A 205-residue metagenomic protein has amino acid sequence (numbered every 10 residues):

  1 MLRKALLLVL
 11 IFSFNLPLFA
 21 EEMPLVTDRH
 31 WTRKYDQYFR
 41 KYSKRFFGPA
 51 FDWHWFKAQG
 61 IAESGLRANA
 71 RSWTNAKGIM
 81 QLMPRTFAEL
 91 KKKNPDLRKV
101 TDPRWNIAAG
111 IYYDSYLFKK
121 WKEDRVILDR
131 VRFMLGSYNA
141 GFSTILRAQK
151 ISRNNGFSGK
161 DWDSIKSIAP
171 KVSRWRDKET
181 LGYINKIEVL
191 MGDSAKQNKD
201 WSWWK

Functional and structural regions predicted by a protein language model:
L2, A20-K34, R85-Y112, Y116-K205: Non-catalytic cell-wall polysaccharide-engagement segments
L2-A5, V9, S13-F47, A68: N-terminal export signals and maturation junctions of secreted/periplasmic proteins
S43-W53, E123, I127: Short, charged helix-capping/linker segments at alpha-helix termini
A50-H54, T74, E179: A generic fold-level signal
A50-R67, G110-I111, M134-N139, I187: Short, functionally critical alpha-helical segments immediately adjacent to catalytic or ligand/cofactor-binding
I61-I79, M83-T86, G141, I187 (+1 more regions): Cell-wall polysaccharide-cleaving catalytic domain and substrate-binding groove, primarily in peptidoglycan/chitin
